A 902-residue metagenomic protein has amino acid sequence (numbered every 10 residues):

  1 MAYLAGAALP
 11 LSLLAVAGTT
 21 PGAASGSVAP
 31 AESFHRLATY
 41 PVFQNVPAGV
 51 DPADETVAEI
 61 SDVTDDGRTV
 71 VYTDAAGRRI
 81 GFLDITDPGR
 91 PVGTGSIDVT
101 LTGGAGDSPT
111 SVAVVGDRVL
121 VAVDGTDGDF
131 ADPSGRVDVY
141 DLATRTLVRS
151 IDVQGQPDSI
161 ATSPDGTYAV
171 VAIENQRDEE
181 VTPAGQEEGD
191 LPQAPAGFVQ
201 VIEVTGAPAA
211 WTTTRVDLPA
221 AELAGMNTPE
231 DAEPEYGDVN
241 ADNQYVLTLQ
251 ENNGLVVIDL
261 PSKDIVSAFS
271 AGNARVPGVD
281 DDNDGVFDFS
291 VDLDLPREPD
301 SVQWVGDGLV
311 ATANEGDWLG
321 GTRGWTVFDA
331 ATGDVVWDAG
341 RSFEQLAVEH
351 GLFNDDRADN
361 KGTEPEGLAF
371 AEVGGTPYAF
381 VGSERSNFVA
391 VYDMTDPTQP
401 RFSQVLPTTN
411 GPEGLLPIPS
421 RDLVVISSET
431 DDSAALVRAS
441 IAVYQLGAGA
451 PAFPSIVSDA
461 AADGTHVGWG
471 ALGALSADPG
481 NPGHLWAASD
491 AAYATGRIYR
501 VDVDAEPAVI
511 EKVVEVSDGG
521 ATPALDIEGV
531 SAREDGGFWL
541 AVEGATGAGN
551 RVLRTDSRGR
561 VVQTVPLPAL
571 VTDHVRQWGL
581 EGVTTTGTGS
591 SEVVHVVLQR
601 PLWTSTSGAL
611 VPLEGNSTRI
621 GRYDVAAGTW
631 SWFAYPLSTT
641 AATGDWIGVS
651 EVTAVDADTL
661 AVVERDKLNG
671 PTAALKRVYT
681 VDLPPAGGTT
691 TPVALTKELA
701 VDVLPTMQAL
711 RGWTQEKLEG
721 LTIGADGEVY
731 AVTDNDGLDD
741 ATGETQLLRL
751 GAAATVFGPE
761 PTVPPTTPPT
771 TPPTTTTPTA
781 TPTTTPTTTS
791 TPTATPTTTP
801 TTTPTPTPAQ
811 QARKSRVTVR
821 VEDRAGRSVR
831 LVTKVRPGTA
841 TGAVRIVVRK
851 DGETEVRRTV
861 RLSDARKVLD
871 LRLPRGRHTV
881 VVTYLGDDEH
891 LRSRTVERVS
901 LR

Functional and structural regions predicted by a protein language model:
M1-G26, T766, T770, T784 (+2 more regions): Secretory targeting and sorting signals
G26-P764: Sequence/structural signature of beta-propeller domains
T762-P808: Extracellular mucin-like PTS domains
Q811-V821: Proline-enriched interdomain boundary motifs that mark the N-terminal boundary and often initiate the first structured
L831-P837: Aromatic/hydrophobic beta-strand junction motif of beta-rich domains
I846-K850: Conserved aromatic beta-strand anchor motif in extracellular beta-sandwich/beta-rich domains
A865-L871: Short strand-edge motifs at loop-to-beta-strand transitions and within beta-strands of extracellular beta-rich domains
P874-S893, E897: Enriched for extracellular/lumenal, surface-exposed ectodomains of secreted and cell-surface proteins
